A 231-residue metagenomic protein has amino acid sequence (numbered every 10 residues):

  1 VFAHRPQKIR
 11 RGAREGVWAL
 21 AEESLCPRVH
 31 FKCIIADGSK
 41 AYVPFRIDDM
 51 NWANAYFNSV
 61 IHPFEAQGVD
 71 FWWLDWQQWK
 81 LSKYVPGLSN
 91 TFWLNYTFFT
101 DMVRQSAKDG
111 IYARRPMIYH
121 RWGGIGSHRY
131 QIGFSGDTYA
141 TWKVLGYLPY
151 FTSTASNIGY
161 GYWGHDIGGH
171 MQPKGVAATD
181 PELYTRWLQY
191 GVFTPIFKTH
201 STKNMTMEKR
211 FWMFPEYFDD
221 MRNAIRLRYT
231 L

Functional and structural regions predicted by a protein language model:
V1-L231: Catalytic-domain carbohydrate-binding cleft regions of carbohydrate-active enzymes
